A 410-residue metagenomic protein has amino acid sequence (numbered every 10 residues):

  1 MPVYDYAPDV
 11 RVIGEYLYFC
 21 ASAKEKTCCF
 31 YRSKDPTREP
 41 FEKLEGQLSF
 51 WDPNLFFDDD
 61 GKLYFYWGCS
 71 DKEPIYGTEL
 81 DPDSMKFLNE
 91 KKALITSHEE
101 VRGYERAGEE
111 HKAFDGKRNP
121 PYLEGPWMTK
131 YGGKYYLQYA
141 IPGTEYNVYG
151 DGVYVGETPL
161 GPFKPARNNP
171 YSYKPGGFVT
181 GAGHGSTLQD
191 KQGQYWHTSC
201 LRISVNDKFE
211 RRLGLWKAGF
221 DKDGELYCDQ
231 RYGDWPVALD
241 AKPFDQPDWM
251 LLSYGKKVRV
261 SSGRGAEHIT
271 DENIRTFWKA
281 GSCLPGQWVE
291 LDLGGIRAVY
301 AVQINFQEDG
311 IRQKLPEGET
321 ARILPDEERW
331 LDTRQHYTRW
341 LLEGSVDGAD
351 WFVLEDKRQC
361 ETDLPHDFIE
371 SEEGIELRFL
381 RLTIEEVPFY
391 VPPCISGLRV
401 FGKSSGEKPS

Functional and structural regions predicted by a protein language model:
M1-R118, K130-G177, Q192-Q194, C200-K242: Beta-rich carbohydrate-recognition and catalytic domains
D5-A7, F50-P53, L123-P126, A182-H184 (+2 more regions): Conserved positions at the start
F30, K62, C69-I75, K92-R102 (+7 more regions): Mature catalytic domains of secreted/periplasmic carbohydrate-active enzymes
Y76-L88, A241-E272: Predominantly extracellular/luminal regions of secreted and cell-surface proteins, especially disulfide-bonded
G181-G183, R211, Y337: Short, surface-exposed coil-to-beta transition loops
S186-L188: Catalytic nucleophile loop of clan PA
G233-G255, C283-E290, G294: Surface beta-strand/loop "capping" patches
D271-V353, D363-S410: Aromatic, loop-rich ligand-recognition surfaces of beta-strand-rich domains
